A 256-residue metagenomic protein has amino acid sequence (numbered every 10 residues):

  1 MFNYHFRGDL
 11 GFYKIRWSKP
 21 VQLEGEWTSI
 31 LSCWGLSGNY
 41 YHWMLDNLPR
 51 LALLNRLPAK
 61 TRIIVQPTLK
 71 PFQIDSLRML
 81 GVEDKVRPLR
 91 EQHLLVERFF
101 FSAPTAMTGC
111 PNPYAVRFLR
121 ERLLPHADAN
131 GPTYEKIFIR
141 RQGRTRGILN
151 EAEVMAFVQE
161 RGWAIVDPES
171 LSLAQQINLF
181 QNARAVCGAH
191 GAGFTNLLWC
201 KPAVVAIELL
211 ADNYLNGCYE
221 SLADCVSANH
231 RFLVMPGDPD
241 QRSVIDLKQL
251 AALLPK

Functional and structural regions predicted by a protein language model:
M1-K256: The feature primarily captures lumenal catalytic ectodomains of type II secretory-pathway glycosyltransferases
